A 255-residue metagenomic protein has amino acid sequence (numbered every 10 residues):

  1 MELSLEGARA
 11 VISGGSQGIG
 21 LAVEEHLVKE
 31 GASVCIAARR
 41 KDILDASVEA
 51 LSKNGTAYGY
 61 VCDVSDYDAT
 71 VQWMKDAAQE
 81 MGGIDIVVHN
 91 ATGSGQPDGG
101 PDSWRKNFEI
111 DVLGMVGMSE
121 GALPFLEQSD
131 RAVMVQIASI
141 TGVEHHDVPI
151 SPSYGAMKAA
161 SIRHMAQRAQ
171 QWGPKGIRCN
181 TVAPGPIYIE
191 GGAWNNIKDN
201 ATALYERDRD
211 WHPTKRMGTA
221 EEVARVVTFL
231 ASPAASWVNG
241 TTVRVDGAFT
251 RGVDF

Functional and structural regions predicted by a protein language model:
M1, E49, P174, P184-W211 (+1 more regions): A glycine/serine/threonine-rich, flexible loop-to-helix segment that serves as the NAD(P) cofactor-binding "lid"
M1-E2, T228, N239-F255: Short C-terminal tail/terminal secondary-structure segment of NAD(P)H-dependent dehydrogenase/reductase domains
R9, S16-Q17: Conserved glycine-rich cofactor-binding loop
Q96-P97, V135-P174, P186-I187: Catalytic loop of short-chain dehydrogenase/reductase
P97-E109: Short alpha-helical oligomerization interface
P124, Q170-Q171, S236: Alpha-helical segment proximal to the catalytic Tyr-Lys
G173, R178, V238-G240: Short, small/polar-rich loop/turn modules that mediate ligand/substrate recognition or access, typified
